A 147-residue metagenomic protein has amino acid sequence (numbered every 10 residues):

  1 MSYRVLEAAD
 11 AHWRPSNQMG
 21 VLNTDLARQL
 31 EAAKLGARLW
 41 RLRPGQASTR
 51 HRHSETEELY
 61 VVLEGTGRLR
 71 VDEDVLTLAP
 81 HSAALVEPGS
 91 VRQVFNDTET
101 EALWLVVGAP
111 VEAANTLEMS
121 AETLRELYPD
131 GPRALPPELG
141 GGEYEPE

Functional and structural regions predicted by a protein language model:
M1-K34, M119-E147: A short, N-terminal "cap"/entry segment at the start of jelly-roll beta-barrel domains of the cupin/DSBH fold
N23-D25, R38-H53: Conserved short histidine dyad/triad with adjacent acidic residue
E31, R68, P88-N115: Ligand-binding loop in jelly-roll beta-barrel domains
R38-W40, Y60, F95, L105: Conserved hydrophobic/aromatic positions in well-ordered beta-strands
E55-E57, V61-G67: Glycine- and acidic-residue-biased ligand/ion/polar-headgroup-sensing regions
E73-G89: Short acidic-glycine-tyrosine-enriched beta hairpin
